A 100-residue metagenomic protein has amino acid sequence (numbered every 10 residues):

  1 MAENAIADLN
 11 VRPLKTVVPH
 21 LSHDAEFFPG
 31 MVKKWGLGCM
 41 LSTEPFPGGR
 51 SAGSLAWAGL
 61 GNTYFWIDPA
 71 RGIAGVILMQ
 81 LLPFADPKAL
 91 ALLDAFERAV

Functional and structural regions predicted by a protein language model:
M1-V100: Catalytic loop of the DD-peptidase/beta-lactamase superfamily, centered on the K-T-G motif and neighboring
